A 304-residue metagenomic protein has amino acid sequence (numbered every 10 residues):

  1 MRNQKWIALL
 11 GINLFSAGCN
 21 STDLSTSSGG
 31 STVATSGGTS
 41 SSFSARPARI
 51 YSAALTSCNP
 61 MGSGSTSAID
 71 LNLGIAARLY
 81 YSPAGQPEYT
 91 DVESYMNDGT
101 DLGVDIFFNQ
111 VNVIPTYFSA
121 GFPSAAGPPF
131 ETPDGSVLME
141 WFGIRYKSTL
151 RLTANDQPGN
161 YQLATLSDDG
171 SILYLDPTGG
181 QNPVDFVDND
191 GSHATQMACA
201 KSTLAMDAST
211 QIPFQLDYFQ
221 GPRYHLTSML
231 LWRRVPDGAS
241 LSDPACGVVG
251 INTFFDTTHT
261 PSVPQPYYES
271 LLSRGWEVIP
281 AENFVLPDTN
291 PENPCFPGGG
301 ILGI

Functional and structural regions predicted by a protein language model:
M1-I7: Bacterial N-terminal signal peptides that target proteins for export
A8-A17: Bacterial N-terminal signal peptides
S16-A45: Bacterial Sec-dependent N-terminal signal peptides
F43-I304: Acidic/polar, compositionally biased interaction segments
